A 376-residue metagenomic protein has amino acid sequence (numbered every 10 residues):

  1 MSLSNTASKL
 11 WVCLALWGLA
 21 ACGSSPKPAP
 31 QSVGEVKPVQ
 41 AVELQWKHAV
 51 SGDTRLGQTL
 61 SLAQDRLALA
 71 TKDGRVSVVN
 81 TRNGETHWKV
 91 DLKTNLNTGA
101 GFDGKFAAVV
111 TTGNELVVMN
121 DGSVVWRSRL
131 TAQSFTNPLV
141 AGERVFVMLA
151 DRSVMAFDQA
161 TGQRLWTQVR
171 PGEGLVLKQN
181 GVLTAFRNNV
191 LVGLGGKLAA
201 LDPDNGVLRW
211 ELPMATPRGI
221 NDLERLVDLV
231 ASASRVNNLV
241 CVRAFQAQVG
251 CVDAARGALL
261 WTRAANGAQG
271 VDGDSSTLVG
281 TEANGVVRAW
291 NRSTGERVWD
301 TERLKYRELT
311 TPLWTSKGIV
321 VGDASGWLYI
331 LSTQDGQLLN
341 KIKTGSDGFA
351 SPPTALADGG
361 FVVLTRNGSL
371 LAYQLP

Functional and structural regions predicted by a protein language model:
S2-W11: Bacterial N-terminal signal peptides that target proteins for export
G18-A21: C-terminal motif of bacterial Sec signal peptides marking the signal peptidase cleavage site
P26-Q31, V36-S61, W88-D103, V125-A141 (+5 more regions): Extracytoplasmic beta-rich repeat domains
T71, T111-T112, L149-A150, G193-G195 (+4 more regions): Structural signature of WD-repeat beta-propellers
N80-N83, N120-S123, D158-G162, P203-G206 (+4 more regions): Short loop/turn segments that connect beta-strands within beta-propeller blades
T281-R288, E296-I330: Loop/turn-rich, solvent-exposed surfaces of beta-rich toroidal or solenoidal domains
